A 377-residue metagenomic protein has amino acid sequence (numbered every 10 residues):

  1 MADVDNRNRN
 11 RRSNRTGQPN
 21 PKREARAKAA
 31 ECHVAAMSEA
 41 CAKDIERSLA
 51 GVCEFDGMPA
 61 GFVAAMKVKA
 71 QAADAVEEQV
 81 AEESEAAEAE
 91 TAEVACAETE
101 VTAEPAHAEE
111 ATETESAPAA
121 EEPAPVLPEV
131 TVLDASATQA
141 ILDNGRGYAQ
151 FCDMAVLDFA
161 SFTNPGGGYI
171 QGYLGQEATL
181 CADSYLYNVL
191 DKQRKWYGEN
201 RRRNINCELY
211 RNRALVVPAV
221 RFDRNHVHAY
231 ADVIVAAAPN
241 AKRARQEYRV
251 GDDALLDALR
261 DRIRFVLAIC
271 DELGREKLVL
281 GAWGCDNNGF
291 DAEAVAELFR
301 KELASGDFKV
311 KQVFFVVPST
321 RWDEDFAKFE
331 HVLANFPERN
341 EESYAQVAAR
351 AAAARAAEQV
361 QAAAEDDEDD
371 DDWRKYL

Functional and structural regions predicted by a protein language model:
M1-L377: Macrodomain-like recognition of ADP-ribose-binding/processing modules
